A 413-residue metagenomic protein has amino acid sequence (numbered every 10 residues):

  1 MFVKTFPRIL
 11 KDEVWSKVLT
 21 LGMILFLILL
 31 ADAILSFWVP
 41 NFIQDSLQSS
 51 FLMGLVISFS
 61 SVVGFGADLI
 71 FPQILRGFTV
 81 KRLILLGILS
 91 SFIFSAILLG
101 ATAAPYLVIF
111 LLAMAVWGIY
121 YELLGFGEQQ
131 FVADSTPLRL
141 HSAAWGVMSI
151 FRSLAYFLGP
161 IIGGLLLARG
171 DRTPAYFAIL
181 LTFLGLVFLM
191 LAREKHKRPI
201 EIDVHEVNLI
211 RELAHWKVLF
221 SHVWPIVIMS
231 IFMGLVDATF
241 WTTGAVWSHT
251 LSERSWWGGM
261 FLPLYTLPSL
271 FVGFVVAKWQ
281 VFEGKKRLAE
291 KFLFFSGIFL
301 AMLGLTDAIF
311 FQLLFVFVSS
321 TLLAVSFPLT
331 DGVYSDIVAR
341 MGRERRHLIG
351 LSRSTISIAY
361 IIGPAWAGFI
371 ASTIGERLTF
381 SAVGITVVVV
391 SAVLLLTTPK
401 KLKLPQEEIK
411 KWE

Functional and structural regions predicted by a protein language model:
M1-W15, E194-I226, K411-E413: Juxtamembrane intracellular "pre-TM" segments in multi-pass secondary transporters
T5-S61, H222-F261: Helix-loop boundary and gating motifs at the non-cytosolic
A67-V80, L167, V272-K285, A371: Helix-to-loop junctions at the C-terminal end of transmembrane segments in multipass secondary transporters
S90-A104, F295-D307: C-terminal ends and interior cores of transmembrane alpha-helices in multi-pass membrane transporters/permeases
W117-F151: Cytoplasmic helix-loop-helix junction between adjacent transmembrane helices in 12-TM secondary transporters
L123-T136, S326-R340: Intracellular juxtamembrane helix-capping segments at the cytosolic ends of symmetry-related transmembrane helices
P174-L191, F380-L395: Symmetry-related core transmembrane helices of the 12-TM Major Facilitator Superfamily/SLC fold
K286-P328: C-terminal transmembrane helical hairpin of 12-TM major facilitator-type secondary transporters
